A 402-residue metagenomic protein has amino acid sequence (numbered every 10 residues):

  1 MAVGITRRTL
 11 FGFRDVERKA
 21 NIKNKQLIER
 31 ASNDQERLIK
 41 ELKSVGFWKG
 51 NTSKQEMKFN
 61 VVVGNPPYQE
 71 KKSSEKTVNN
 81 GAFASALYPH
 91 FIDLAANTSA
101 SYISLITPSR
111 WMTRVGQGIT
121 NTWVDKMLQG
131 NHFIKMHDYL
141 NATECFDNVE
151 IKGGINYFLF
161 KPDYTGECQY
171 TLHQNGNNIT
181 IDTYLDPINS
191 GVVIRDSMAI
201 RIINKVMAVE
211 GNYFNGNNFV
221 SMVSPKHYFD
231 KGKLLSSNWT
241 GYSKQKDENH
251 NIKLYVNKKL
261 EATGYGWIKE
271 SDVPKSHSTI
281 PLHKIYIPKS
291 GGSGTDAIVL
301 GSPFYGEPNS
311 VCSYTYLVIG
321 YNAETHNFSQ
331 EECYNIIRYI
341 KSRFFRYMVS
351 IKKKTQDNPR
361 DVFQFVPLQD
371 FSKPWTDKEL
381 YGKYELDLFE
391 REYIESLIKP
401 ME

Functional and structural regions predicted by a protein language model:
M1-M136, N141-C145, F158, D163-Y170: SAM-dependent methyltransferase catalytic region
F11, E392-E395: Short loop/turn and capping residues at structural boundaries
A142-T315, I319-R391: C-terminal substrate-recognition regions of SAM-dependent nucleic acid methyltransferases
I394-E402: Short, amphipathic C-terminal "tail helix"
